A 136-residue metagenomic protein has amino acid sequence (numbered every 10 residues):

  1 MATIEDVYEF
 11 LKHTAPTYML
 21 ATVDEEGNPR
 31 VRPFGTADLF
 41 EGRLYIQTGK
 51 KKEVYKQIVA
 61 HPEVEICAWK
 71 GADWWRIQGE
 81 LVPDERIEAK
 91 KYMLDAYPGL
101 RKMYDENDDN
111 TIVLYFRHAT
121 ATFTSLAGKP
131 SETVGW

Functional and structural regions predicted by a protein language model:
M1-D6, T48, P98-G99: Charged, amphipathic alpha-helical segments
F10-E25, V64-I66: A short, Trp-centered hydrophobic/proline-enriched beta-strand micro-motif
T17, R43, E63, W74 (+2 more regions): Structural motif
A37-G71: A short mixed-secondary-structure module that forms the rim of ligand-binding clefts
R76-W136: Charged, gly/pro-rich active-site loop segments
